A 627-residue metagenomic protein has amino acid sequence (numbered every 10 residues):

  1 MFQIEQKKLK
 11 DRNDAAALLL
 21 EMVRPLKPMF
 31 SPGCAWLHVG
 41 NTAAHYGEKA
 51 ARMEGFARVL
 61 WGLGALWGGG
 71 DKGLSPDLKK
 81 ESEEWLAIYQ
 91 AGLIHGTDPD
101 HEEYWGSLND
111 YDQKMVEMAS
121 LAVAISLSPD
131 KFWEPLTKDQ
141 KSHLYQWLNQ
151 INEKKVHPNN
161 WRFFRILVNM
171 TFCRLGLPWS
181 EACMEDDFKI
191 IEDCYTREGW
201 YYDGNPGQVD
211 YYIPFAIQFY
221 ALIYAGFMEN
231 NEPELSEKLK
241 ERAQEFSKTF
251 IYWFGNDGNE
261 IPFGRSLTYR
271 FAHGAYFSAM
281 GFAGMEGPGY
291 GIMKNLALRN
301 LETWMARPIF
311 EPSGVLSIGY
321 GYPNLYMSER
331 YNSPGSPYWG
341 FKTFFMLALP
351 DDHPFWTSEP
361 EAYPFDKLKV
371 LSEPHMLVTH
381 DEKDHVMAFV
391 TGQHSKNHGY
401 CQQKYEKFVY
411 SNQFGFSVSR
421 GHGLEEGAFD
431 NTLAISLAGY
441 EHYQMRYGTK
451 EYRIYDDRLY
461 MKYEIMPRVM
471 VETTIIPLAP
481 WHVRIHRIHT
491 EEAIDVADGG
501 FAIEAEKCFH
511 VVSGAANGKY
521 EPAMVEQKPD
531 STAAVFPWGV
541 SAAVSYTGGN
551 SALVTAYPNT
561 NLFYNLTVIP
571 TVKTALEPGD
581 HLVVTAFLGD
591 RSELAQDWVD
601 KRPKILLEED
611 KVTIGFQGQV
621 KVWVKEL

Functional and structural regions predicted by a protein language model:
M1-E54, A87-G92: Low-complexity, Ser/Thr/Pro/Gly-enriched N-terminal "stalk/linker" regions
E21, P28, L37-A44, G314-G321 (+1 more regions): C-terminal catalytic domain of Rieske-type non-heme iron oxygenases
R52-M53, L60-G70, S82-A279: Aromatic-lined, polymer-binding surfaces characteristic of secreted/periplasmic polysaccharide-degrading enzymes
M53, M115, P334, L371 (+2 more regions): Solvent-exposed loop and beta-edge segments used for protein-protein assembly and interaction
D77-L78: Long, charge-dense tracts
G96, D100-W105, N256-G399: Carbohydrate-active enzyme catalytic cores, enriched for enzymes that act on polyanionic acidic polysaccharides
P364-T449: Low-complexity, glycine/alanine/valine/leucine- and proline-rich hydrophobic stretches
S417, H422-L627: Extended repeat-based interaction scaffolds and adjacent low-complexity, acidic/S/T/P-biased segments that form broad
